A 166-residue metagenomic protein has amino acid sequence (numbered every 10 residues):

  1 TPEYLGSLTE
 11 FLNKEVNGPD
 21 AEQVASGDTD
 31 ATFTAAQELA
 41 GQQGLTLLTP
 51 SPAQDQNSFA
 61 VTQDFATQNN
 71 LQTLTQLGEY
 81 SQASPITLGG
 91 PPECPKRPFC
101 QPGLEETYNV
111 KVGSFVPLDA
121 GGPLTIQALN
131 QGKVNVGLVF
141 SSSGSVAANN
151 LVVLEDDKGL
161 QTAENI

Functional and structural regions predicted by a protein language model:
T1-P2, T46-T49, S58-A60, T87-G90 (+1 more regions): Structural recognition of the beta-strand scaffold that forms the well-ordered cores of secreted hydrolase catalytic
Y4-D20, A31-E38, Q127-D156: A ligand-binding cleft/hinge motif common to bilobed small-molecule-binding domains
S7, E93, T107, V153 (+1 more regions): Residue-level preference for alpha-helix termini and adjacent loops
D20-A25, A36-S58, K158: A structural signal for short loop-to-beta-strand junctions that line the ligand-binding cleft of periplasmic/secreted
T29-D30, G44-L45, S51-Q54, D119 (+1 more regions): Periplasmic-binding protein-like
T34-A36, Q43-L48, T73-G78, P102-G103 (+2 more regions): Intrinsically disordered, low-complexity boundary segments flanking structured domains
P52-Q131: Bilobed "Venus flytrap"/periplasmic-binding protein-like clamshell domains and structurally analogous long
T107, T125-I126, N130, G137-L138 (+1 more regions): Short N-proximal segments of mature Sec-exported proteins
